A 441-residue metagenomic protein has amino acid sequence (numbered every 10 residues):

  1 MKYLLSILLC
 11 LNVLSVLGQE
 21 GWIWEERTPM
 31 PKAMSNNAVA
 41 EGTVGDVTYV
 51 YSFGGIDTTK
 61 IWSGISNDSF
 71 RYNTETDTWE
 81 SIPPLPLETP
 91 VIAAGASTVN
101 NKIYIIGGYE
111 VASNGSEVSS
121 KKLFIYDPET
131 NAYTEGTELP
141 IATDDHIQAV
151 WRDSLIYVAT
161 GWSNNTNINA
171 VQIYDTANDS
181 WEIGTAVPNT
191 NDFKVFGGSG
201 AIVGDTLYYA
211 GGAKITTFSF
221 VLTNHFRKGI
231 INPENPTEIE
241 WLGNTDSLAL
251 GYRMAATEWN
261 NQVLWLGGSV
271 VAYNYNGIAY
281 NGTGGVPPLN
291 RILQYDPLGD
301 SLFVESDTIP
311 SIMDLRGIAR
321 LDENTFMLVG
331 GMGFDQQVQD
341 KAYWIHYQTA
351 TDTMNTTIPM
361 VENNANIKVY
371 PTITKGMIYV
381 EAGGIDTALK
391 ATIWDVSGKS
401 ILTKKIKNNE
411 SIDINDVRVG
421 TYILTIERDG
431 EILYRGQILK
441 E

Functional and structural regions predicted by a protein language model:
M1-I23, I358, T372: Bacterial Sec-dependent N-terminal signal peptides
G18-N355: Kelch-like beta-propeller repeat domains
I345-Y370, G383-I385: Residue-level detector of functionally pivotal "anchor" positions at catalytic/ligand-binding pockets or at interdomain
T372-Y379: Short coil/turn motif common to extracellular beta-sandwich-like domains
K375, R418-V419: Surface-exposed loops/turns
W394-I401, Y422: Short, glycine-anchored, charge-dense loop/turn motifs used at functional sites
L402-K407: Short beta-strand segments within Ig-like beta-sandwich modules, predominantly Fibronectin type-III
V419-E441: C-terminal tail/sorting-segment detector
